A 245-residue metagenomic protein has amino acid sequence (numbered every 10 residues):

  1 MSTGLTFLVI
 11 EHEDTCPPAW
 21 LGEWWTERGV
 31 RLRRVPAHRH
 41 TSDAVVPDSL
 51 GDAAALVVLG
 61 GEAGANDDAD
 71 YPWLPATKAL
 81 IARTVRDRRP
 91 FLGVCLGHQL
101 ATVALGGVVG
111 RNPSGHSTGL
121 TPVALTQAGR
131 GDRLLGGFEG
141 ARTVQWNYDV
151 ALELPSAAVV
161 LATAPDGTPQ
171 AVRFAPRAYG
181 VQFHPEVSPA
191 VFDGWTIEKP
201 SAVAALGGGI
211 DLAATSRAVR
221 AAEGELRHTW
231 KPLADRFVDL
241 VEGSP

Functional and structural regions predicted by a protein language model:
M1-D87, A204-P245: N-terminal beta1-alpha1 cap of cysteine-dependent amidohydrolase-like domains
L8, R33-V35, V57, L92 (+3 more regions): Hydrophobic/aromatic beta-strand patches that form the interior of the parallel beta-sheet core in alpha/beta enzyme
I10, L96, Y148: Short strand-turn motif at the edge of the Rossmann-like AdoMet-binding core
W20-E23, D68-Y71, L105-G106, S156-A157 (+1 more regions): Short amphipathic alpha-helical segments
W24-E27, P72-A76, V109, L161-A162 (+1 more regions): Glycine-rich, phosphate-binding/catalytic loops in enzymes
A53, V58-G129: Cysteine-nucleophile active-site neighborhood
L105-A190: Pocket-forming structural segment of enzyme catalytic cores
R177-A178, Q182-V219: C-terminal helical/coil "lid" or tail adjacent to the Rossmann-like core of SAM-dependent
